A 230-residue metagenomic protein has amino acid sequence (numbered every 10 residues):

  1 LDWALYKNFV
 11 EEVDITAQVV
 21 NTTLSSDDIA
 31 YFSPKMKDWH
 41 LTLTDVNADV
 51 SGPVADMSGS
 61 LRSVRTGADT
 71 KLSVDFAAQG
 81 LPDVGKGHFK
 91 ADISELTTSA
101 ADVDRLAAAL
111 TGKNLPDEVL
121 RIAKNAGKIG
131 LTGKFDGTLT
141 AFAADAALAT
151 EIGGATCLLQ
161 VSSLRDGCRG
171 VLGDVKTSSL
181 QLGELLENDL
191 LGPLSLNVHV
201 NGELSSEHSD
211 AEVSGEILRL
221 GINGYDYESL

Functional and structural regions predicted by a protein language model:
L1-A17, P34-M36, L43-V54, L61-R65 (+9 more regions): Extended lipid/amphipathic-ligand handling interfaces
Y6-V13, V103-T111: Acidic Ser/Thr/Pro-rich low-complexity disordered segments that often serve as glycosylated linkers/stalks around
A17-N21, A100-R105, G133-A146, V175-S178: Charged, low-complexity, helix/coiled-coil-prone segments
N21-D27, G67-D69, T97-A101, A141-A143 (+3 more regions): Gram-negative outer-membrane beta-barrel proteins
S25-A30, W39-L41, G52-M57, A109-L115 (+3 more regions): Flexible, solvent-exposed coil segments and beta strand-coil junctions, predominantly the extracellular/periplasmic
D27-D28, D102-R105, E118, S229: Exposed alpha-helical structural elements
K90, A100-V103, G112, C168 (+3 more regions): Intrinsically disordered, low-complexity regions
V171: Short beta-strand/loop motifs in extracellular/secreted proteins, especially within beta-sandwich accessory domains
